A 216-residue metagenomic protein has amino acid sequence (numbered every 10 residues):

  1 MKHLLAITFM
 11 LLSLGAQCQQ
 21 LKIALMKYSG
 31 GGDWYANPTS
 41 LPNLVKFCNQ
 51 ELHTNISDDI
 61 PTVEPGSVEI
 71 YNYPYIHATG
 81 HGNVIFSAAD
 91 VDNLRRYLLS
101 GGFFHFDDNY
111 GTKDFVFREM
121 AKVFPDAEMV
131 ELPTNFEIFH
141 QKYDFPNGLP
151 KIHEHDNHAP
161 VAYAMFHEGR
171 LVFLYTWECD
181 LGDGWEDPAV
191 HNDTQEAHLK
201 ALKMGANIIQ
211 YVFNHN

Functional and structural regions predicted by a protein language model:
H3-S13: Sec-dependent N-terminal signal peptides
C18-Y75, T79-G82, V172, D180-L181 (+1 more regions): Aromatic-Pro/Gly-enriched surface loop or interdomain linker that acts as a lid/target-recognition segment
I23, Y75-D114: Short alpha-beta junction capping motif
N49-H53, L99-G102, A121-P125, F213-N214: Sec-exported extracytoplasmic/periplasmic mature domains
N55-E64, F106-N109, A127-N135: Surface-exposed patches in mature extracellular/periplasmic domains of secreted proteins
T62-N72, F115, L132-Q141: Acidic helix-start/capping segments at beta-turn-to-alpha-helix junctions
P65-G66, N157-F173: Short, surface-exposed beta-strand/loop micro-motifs that present aromatic residues
R118-L149: Acidic, glycine-rich loop-and-strand cores that form catalytic or ligand-binding grooves in diverse globular domains
